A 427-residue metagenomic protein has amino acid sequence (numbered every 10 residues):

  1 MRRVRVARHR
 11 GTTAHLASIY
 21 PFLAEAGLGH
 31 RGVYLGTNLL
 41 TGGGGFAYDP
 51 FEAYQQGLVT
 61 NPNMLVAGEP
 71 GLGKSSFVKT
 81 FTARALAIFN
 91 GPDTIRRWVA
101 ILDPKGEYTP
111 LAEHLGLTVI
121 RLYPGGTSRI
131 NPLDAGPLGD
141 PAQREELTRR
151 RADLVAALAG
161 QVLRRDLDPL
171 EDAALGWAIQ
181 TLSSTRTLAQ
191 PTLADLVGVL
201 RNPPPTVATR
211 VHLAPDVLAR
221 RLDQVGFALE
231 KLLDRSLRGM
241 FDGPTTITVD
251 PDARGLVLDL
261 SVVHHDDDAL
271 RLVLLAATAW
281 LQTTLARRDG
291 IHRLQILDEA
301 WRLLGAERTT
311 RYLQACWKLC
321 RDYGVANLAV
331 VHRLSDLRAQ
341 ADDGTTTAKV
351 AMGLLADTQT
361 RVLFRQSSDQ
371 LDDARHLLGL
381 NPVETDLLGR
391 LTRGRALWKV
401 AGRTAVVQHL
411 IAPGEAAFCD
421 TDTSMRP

Functional and structural regions predicted by a protein language model:
M1-A67, G414, R426: Basic- and hydrophobic-enriched, low-structure N-terminal and domain-boundary segments that flank ATP-binding catalytic
A17-L40, T109-L117, P132-V325, L387 (+1 more regions): P-loop NTPase motor domains
G29-H30, T41-G43, T60-N61, F81 (+7 more regions): Short, well-ordered loop/turn elements at secondary-structure boundaries
G45, I101, V119-R121, G255-V257 (+1 more regions): Conserved beta-strand scaffold positions in the cores of enzyme catalytic domains, especially in NTP/NDP-utilizing
F46, Q56-L58, S75, P110 (+4 more regions): Short helix/loop capping segments that flank catalytic or ligand/cofactor-binding pockets
E52, V59-L72, F77-T82, R96 (+4 more regions): Conserved P-loop NTPase motor cores
L72-P137, L175: Walker A/P-loop NTP-binding active-site region of P-loop NTPases, recognizing the glycine-rich GxxxxGKT/S
Q143-P191, D342-P427: P-loop NTPase motor core of the ASCE superfamily
